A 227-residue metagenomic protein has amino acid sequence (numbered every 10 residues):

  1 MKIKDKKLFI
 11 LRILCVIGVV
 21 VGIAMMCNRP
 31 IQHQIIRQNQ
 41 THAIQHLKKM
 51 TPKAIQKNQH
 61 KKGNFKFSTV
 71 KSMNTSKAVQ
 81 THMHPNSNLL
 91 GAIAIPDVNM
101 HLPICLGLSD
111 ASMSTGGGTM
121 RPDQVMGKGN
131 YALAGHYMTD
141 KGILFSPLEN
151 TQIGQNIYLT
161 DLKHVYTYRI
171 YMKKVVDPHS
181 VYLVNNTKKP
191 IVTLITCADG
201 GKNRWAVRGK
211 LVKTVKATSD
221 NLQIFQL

Functional and structural regions predicted by a protein language model:
M1-K7: N-terminal Lys/Arg-rich, disordered targeting/topogenic segments
F9-L227: Solvent-exposed, non-transmembrane regions of membrane-associated and secreted proteins
